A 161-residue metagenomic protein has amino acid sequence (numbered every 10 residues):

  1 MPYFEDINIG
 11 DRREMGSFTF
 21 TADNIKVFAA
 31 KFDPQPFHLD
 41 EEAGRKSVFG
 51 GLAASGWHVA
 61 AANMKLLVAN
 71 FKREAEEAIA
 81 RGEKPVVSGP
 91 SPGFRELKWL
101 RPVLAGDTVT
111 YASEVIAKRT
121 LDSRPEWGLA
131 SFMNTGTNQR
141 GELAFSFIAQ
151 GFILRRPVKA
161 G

Functional and structural regions predicted by a protein language model:
M1-E14, W99-G161: HotDog/MaoC-like acyl-thioester-processing domains
M1-P92, R155-G161: Hot-dog-fold acyl-thioester-processing enzymes
A78, L97-K98: Extended, positively charged loop/linker patches that create polyanion-binding surfaces
P90-R95, Y111: Short beta-strand or tight-loop elements that sit immediately N-terminal to catalytic metal-binding acidic residues
